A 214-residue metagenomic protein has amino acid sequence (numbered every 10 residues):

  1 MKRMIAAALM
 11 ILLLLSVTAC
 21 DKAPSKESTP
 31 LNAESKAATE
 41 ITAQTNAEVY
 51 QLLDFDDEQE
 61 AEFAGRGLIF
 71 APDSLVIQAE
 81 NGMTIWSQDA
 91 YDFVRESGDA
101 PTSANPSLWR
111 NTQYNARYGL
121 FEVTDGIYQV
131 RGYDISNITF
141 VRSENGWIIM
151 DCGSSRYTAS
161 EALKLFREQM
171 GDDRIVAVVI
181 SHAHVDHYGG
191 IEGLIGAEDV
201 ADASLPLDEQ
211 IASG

Functional and structural regions predicted by a protein language model:
K2-M10: Sec-dependent signal peptide recognition, specifically the positively charged N-region followed immediately by
I5-A6, S25, T29: Sequence-pattern detector for short linear motifs and compositional/periodic biases rather than a specific fold
S16-A19: C-terminal motif of bacterial Sec signal peptides marking the signal peptidase cleavage site
D21-A23: Bacterial signal peptide processing site
E27-T112, A116: N-terminal pre-domain segments of enzymes
Q113-D173: Conserved beta-strand hairpin/beta-sheet module of binuclear metal-dependent hydrolase folds, prominently
N145-G146, Y157-G214: Active-site metal-binding motif and surrounding structural segment of the metallo-beta-lactamase
